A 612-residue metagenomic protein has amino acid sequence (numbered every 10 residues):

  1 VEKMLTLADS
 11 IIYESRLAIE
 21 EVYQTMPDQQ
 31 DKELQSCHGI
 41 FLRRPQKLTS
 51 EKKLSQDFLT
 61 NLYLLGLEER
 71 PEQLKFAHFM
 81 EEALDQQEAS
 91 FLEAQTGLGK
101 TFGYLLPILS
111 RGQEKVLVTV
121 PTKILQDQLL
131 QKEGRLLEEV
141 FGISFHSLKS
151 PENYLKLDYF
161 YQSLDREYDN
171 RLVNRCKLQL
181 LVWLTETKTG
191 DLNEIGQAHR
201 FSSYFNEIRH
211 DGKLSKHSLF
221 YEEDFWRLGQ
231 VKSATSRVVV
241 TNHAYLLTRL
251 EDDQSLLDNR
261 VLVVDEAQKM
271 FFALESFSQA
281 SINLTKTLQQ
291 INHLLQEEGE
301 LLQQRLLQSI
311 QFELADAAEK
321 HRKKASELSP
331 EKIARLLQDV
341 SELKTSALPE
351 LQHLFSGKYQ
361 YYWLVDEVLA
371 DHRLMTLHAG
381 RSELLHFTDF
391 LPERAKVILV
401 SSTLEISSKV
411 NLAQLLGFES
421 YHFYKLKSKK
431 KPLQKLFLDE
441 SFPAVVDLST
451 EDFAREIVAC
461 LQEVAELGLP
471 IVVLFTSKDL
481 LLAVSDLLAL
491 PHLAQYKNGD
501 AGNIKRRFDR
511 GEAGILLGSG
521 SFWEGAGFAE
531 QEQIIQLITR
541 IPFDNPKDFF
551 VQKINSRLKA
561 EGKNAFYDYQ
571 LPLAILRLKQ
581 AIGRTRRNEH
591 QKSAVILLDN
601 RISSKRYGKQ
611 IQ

Functional and structural regions predicted by a protein language model:
I19-Q35, G39, T49-T60, E114-V116 (+2 more regions): A substrate-engagement module of RecA-like helicase motors
K47-L92: Conserved pre-motif I regulatory segment
D85-L106: Walker A/P-loop
S110, I124-D127, Q131, S218-V238 (+3 more regions): Signature of the SF2 helicase/ATPase Hel1-core->accessory helical subdomain module
K213-R237, D252-D253, Q338-D452, Q495-A501 (+3 more regions): A contiguous, basic/glycine-rich beta-loop/short-helix subdomain that forms a polymer-engagement track
D389, S441-T476: Conserved interdomain hinge at the start of the Helicase C-terminal
S441-S449, G499-R601: Conserved RecA-like P-loop NTPase helicase motor core
T476-K497: Conserved helicase motor "Helicase C" RecA-like lobe of SF1/SF2 P-loop NTPases
